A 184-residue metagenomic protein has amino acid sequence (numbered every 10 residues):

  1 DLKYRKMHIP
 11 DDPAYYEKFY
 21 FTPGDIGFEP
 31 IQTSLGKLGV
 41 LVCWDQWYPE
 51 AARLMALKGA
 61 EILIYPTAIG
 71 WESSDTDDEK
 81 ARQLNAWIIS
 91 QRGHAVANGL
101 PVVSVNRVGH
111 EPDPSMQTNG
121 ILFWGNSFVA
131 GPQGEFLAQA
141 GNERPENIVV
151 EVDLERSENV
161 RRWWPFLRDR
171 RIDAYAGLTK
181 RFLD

Functional and structural regions predicted by a protein language model:
D1-L2, I9-A14, V40, Y48-E50: Short, well-ordered, mixed-charge alpha-helical segments that flank or form enzyme active sites
D1-Y4, A138-Q139: Aromatic (tryptophan-biased) beta-strands that constitute blades/sheets of beta-rich domains
K3, F28-P30, V129, N147-V149: Conserved hydrophobic/aromatic beta-strand scaffold that supports enzyme active sites
R5-Y20, R144-R161: A short, polar/charged loop-to-alpha-helix boundary motif
T22-P23, N85: Short gly/ser/thr-rich secondary-structure transition/capping motifs
P23-L57, S157-D184: Cysteine/selenocysteine-centered motifs that mediate thiol-based redox chemistry or coordinate metal-sulfur cofactors
I31-S34, P132, V152: Active-site beta-strand termini and strand-to-loop segments that position acidic
K37, C43-N147: CN hydrolase (nitrilase-like) catalytic-core segments centered on the catalytic cysteine and neighboring Lys/Glu
